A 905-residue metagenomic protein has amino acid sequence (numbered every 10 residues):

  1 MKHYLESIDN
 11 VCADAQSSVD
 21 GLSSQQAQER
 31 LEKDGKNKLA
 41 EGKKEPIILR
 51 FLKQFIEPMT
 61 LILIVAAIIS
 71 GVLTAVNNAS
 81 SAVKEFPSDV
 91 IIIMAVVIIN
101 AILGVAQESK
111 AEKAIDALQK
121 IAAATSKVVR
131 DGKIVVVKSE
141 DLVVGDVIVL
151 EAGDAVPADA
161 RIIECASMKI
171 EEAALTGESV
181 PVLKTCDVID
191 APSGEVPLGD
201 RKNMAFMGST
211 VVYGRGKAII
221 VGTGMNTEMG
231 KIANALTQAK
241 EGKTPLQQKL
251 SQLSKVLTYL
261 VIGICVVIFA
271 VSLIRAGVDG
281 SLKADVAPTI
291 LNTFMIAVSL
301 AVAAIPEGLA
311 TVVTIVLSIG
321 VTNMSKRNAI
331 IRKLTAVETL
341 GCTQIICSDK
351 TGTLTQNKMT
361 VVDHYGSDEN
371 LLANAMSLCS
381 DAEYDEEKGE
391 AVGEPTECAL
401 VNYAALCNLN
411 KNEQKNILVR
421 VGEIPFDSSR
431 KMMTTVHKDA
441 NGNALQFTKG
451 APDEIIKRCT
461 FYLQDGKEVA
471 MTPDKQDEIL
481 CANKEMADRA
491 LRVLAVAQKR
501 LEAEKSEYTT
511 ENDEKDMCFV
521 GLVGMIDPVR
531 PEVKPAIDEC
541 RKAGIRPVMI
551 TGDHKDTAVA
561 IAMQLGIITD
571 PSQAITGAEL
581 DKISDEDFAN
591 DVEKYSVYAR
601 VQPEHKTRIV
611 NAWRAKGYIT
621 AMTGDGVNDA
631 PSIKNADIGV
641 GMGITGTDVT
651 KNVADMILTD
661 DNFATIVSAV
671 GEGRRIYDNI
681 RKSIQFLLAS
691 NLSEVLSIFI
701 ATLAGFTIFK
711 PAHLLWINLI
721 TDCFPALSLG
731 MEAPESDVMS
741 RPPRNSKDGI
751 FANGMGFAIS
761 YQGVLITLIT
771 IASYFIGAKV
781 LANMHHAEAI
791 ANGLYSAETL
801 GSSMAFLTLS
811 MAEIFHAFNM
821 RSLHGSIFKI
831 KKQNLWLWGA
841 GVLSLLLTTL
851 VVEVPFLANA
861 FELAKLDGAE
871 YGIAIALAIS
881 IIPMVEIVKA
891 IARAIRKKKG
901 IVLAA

Functional and structural regions predicted by a protein language model:
M1-P743, D748-F751, V764, F806 (+1 more regions): Conserved cytosolic headpiece of P-type ATPases
A79, A758-S773: Alpha-helical transmembrane segments of multi-pass integral membrane proteins
L150-E151, L781, S810: Short N-terminal signal/transit or membrane-insertion segments and the immediately adjacent low-complexity/disordered
T702-K710, I776-L800: Helix-coil boundary and interhelical linker segments in multi-pass alpha-helical membrane proteins
T721, L800-A817: Generic alpha-helical transmembrane segments
S746-V764, L794-M804: Membrane-water interface at loop-to-transmembrane-helix junctions
M820: A C-terminal functional module that forms or caps the active site or interfaces directly with catalytic machinery
